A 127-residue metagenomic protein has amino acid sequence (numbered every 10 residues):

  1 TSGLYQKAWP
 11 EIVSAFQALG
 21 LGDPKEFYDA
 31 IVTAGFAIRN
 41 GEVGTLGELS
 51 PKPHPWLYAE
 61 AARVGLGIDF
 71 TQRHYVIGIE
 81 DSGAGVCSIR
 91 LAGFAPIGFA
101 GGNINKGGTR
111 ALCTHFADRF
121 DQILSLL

Functional and structural regions predicted by a protein language model:
T1-S2: Conserved phosphate-coupling serine/threonine residues in phosphotransfer and NTP-handling enzymes
Y5-L127: Asp-based, Mg2+/Mn2+-dependent phosphohydrolase catalytic module
